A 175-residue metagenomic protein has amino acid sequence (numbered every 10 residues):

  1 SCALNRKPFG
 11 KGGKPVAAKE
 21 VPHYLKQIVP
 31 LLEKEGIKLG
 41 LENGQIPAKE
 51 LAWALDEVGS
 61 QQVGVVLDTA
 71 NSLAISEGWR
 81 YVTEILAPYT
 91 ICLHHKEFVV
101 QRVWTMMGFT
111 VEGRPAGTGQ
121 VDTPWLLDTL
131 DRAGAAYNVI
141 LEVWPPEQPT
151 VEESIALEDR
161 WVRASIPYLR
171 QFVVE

Functional and structural regions predicted by a protein language model:
S1-V65, D159: Active-site acidic/histidine proton-transfer and metal-coordination neighborhood in alpha/beta enzyme cores
P30, K34, A48-E175: Histidine-acidic metal/acid-base catalytic patches
